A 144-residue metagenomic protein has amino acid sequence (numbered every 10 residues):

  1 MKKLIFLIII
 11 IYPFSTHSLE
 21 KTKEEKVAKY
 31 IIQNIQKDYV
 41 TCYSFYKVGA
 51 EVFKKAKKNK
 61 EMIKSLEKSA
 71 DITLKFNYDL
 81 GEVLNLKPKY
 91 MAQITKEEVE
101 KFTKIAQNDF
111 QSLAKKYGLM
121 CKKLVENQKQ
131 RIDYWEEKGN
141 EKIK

Functional and structural regions predicted by a protein language model:
K3-F14: Sec-dependent N-terminal signal peptides
P13, Y46-K47, V125: Generic short alpha-helical hydrophobic face used as a protein-protein interaction/packing hotspot
F14-E20: Sec/Tat signal peptide C-region and signal peptidase I cleavage site
E20-V27: Repeat-mediated protein-protein interaction surfaces in helical alpha-solenoids
K29-Y30, E126: Transition segments tied to proteolytic processing and entry into folded domains
Y30-N85: Short N-proximal segments of mature Sec-exported proteins
S65-K144: Compact alpha-helical subdomains of small soluble proteins
